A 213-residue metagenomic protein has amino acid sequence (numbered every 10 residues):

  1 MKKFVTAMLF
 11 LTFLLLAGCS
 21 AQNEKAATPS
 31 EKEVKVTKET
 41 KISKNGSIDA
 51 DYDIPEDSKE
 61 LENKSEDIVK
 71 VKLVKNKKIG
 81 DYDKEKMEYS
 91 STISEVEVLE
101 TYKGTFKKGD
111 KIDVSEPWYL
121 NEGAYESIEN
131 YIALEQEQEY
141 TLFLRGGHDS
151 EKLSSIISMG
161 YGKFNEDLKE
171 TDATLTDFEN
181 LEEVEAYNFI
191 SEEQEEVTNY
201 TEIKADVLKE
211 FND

Functional and structural regions predicted by a protein language model:
M1-V34: Sec-dependent N-terminal signal peptides of Gram-positive bacterial secreted proteins and lipoproteins
A21-E39, A124-D213: Netrin-like (NTR/C345C) domain of secreted extracellular proteins
A27-E66, A205: N-terminal low-complexity, Pro/Thr/Ser-rich intrinsically disordered segments that act as propeptides or flexible
D49, D53-E56, K64-I68, Y89-I93 (+3 more regions): Extracytoplasmic
D57-S58, D81-E85, E129-N130: Catalytic micro-motifs at enzyme active sites that drive phosphoryl/nucleotidyl and oxygen chemistry
S65-Y102: Structural detector for short beta-strands of small beta-barrel domains
I79, Y102-G104, E122, S150: Residue-level signal for secondary-structure boundary sites
S115-Y125: Short, structured beta-strand/loop micro-motifs enriched in basic residues and often containing a Trp
